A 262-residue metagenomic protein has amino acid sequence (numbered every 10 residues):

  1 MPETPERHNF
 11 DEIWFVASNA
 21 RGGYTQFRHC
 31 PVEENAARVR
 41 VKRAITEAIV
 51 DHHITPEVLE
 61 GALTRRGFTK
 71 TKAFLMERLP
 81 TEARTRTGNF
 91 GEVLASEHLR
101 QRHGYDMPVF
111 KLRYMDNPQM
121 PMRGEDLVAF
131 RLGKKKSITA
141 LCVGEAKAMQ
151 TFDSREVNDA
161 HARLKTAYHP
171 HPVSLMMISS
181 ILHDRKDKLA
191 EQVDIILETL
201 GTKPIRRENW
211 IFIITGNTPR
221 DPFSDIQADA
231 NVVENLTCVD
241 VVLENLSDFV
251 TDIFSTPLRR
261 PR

Functional and structural regions predicted by a protein language model:
M1, E12, T199-G201, R206-R262: Non-catalytic C-terminal interaction segments of nucleic acid-processing enzymes
M1-G67, T71-R78, E82, D252 (+1 more regions): Nuclease-adjacent, charged terminal/linker segments that flank catalytic cores
L75-S96, Y114-P118: A short, highly charged nucleic-acid-interacting micro-segment common to nuclease and nuclease-linked defense proteins
L99, L127-A129, C142-A148: Conserved catalytic cores of phosphodiester-cleaving nucleases, focusing on short active-site segments
R102-M120: A short acidic/basic microdomain associated with nuclease active sites
D116-R131: Charged mid-protein connector segments
G133-T139: Short, solvent-exposed loop/turn segments that connect beta-strands within catalytic domains and beta-strand-rich
D153-N217: Acidic, metal/cofactor-coordinating or nucleic-acid-engaging core segments within structured domains
